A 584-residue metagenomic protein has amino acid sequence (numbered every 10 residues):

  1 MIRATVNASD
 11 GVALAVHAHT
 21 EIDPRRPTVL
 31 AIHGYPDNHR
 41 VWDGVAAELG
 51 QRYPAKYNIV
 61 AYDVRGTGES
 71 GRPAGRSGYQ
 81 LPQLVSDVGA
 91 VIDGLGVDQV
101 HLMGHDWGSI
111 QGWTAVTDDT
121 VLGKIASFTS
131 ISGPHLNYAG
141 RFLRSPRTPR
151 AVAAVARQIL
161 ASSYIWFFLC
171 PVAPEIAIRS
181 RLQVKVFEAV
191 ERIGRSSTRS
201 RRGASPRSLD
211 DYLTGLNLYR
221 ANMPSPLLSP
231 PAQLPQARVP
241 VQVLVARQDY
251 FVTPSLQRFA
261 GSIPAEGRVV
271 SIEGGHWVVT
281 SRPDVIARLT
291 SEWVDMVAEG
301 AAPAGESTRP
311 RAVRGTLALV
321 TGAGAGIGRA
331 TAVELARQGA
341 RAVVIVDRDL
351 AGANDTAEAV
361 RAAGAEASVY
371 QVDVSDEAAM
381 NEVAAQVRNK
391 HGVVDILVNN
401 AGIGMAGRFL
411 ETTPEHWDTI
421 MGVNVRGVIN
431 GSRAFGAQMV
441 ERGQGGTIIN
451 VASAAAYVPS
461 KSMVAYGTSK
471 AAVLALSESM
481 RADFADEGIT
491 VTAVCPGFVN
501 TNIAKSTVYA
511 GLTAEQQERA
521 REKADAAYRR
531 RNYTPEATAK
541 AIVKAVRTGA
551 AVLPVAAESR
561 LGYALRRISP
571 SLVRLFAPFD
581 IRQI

Functional and structural regions predicted by a protein language model:
E21-E69: Conserved HGGG/HGGXW glycine-rich cap/lid loop of the alpha/beta-hydrolase fold
V41, V60, T67-M103, I110-I263: Flexible "cap/lid" subdomain of the alpha/beta-hydrolase fold that forms the substrate-access gate
W42, R408-F409, H416-D418: Substrate-binding pocket helix/loop in short-chain dehydrogenase/reductase
L317, G324-G326: Conserved glycine-rich cofactor-binding loop
S432, S469: Active-site helix of classical SDR
S453: Residue(s) in the substrate-gating loop at a strand-loop-helix junction that position the organic substrate next
D486-A557: SDR active-site lid
